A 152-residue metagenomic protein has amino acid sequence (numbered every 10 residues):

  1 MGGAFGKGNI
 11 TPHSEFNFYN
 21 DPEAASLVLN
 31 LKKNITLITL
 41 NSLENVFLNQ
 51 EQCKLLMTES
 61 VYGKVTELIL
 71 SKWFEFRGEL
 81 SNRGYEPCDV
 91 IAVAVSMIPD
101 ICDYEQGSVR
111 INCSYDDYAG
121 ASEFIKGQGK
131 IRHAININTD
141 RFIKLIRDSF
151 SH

Functional and structural regions predicted by a protein language model:
M1-N45: Active-site histidine-anchored catalytic micro-motif
Y19-E23, I35-H152: Conformational coupling and interaction surfaces
